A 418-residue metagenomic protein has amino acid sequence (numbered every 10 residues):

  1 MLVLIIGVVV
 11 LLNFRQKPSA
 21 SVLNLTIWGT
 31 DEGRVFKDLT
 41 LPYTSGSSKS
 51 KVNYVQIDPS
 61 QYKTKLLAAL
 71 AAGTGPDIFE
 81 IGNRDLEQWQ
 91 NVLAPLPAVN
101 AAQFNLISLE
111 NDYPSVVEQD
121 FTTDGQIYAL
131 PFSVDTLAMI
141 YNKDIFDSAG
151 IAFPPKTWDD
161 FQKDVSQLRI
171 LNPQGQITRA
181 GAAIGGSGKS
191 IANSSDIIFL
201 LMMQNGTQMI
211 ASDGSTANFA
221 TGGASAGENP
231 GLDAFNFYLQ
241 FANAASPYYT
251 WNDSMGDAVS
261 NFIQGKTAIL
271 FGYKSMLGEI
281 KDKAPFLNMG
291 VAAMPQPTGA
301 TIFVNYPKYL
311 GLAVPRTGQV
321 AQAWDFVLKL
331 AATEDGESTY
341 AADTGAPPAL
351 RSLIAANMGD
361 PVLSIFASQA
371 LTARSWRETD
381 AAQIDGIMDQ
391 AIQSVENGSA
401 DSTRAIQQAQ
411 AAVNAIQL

Functional and structural regions predicted by a protein language model:
K17-S19, R34, P95-A98, V259-S260 (+2 more regions): Mature extracytoplasmic/periplasmic domains
A20-D31, S50-V55, I78, Y128 (+1 more regions): Short, well-ordered beta-strand elements
P42, G46-Y113, D144-K156, N261 (+1 more regions): Extracytoplasmic "Venus flytrap"/periplasmic binding protein-like
N53, A149, A224-S225, Q240-A244 (+5 more regions): Extracytoplasmic/periplasmic substrate-recognition and gating elements
G82-A138, T178, S194-I197, G290-A292: Hinge/lid segment of periplasmic solute-binding proteins
T122, V304, L310, A342-P348 (+1 more regions): C-terminal capping/gating helix-and-loop segments adjacent to ligand/active sites or protein-protein/ligand interfaces
Q126-F132, L137, Q162-A220: Extracytoplasmic/periplasmic solute-binding protein
D164-Q167, A211-N252: Glycine-centered hinge/linker elements that transmit conformational signals in sensory and ligand-binding systems
